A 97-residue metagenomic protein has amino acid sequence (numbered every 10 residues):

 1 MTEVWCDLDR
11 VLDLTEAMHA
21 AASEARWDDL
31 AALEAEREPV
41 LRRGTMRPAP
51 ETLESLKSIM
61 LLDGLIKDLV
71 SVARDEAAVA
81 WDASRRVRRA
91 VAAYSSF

Functional and structural regions predicted by a protein language model:
M1-D13: Short, low-complexity N-terminal intrinsically disordered segments enriched in polar/charged residues
V11, L30-L33, T52, L56-I59: Hydrophobic packing residues in well-ordered alpha-helices of helical domains and bundles
L14, L33-E36, L62, A73: Heptad-repeat coiled-coil/leucine-zipper interface motif in alpha-helices, recognizing the periodic a/d hydrophobic core
M18, A22-D28: Short helix-adjacent coil turns
W27-L30, R37: Solenoid-repeat scaffolds in large eukaryotic assemblies
E38-E54: Short, charge-rich amphipathic alpha-helical segments embedded in non-transmembrane helical bundles/solenoids
E54-F97: Short terminal interaction segments
